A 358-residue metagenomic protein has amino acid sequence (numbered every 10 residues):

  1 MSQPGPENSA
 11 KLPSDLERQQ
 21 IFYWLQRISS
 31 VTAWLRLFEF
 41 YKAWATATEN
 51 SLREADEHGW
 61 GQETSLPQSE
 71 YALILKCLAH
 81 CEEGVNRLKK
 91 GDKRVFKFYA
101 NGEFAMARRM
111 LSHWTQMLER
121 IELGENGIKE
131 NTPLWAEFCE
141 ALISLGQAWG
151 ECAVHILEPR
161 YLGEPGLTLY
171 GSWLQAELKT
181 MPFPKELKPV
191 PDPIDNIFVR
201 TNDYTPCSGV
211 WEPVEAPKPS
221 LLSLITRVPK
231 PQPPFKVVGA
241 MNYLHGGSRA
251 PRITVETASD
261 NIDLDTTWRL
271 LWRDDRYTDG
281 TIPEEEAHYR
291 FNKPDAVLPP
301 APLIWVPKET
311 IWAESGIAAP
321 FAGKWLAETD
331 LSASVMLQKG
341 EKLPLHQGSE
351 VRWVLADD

Functional and structural regions predicted by a protein language model:
M1-Q62: Generic N-terminal leader/targeting and pre-domain segments
Q3, S332, P344-L345, E350: C-terminal accessory regions
T32-R36, Y41-W44, E57-W305, A313 (+1 more regions): Long, low-complexity, charged/polar intrinsically disordered regions
E140, Q347-D357: Ser/Thr/Pro-rich, acidic low-complexity intrinsically disordered regulatory segments
S220-I225, S332-G340: Short, surface-exposed terminal/edge motifs of secreted or surface/virion proteins that either
P231-V238, K339-S349: Cysteine-rich micro-motifs
E328: Cys/His-clustered metal-coordination modules, chiefly Zn-binding fingers
